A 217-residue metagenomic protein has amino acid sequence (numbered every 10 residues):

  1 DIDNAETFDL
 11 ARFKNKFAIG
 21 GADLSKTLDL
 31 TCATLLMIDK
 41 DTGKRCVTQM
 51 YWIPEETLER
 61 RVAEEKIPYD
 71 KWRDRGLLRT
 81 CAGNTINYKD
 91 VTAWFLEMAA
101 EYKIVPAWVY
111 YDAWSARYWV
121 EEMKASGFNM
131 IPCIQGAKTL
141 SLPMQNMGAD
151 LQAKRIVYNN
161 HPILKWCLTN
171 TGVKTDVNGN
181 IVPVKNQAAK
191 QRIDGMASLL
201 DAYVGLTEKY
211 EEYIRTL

Functional and structural regions predicted by a protein language model:
D1-Q135, S141, Q145, Y158-L217: RNase H-like, metal-dependent nuclease domains and their acidic two-metal-ion catalytic environment used
N146-R155: Active-site proximal helix-loop segment of RNase H-like, two-metal nucleases, encompassing DDE(D)
